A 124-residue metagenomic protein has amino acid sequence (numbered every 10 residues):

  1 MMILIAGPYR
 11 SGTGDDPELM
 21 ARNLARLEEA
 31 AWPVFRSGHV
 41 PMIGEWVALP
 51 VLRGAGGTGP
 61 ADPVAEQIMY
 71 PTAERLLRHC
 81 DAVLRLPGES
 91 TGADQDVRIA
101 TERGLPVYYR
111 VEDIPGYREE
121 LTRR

Functional and structural regions predicted by a protein language model:
M1-R124: Catalytic phosphate/metal-binding cores of nucleic-acid and nucleotide-processing enzymes, i.e., regions that mediate
